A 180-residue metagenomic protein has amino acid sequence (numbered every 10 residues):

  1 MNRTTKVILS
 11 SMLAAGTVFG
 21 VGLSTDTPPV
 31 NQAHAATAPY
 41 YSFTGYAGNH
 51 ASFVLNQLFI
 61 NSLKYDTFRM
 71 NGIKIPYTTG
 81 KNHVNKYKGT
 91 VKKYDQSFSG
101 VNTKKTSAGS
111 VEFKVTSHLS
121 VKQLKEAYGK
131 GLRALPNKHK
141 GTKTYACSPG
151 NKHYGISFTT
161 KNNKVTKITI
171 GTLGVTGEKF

Functional and structural regions predicted by a protein language model:
M1-Q32: Sec-dependent N-terminal signal peptides of Gram-positive bacterial secreted proteins and lipoproteins
G22-G131, G177-F180: Short helix/turn-capping signatures at newly exposed starts of structured segments
N71, T78, K114-T116, S148-G150 (+2 more regions): A structural detector for beta-sheet-dominated domains
S99, Y154-N162: Broad, structure-driven detector of short, well-ordered beta-strand segments within folded domains
T106-A108, K143, V165-T166: Hydrophobic residues embedded in beta-strands of well-ordered beta-sheets
S110, H153-G155, V165: Extracellular structured ligand-interaction cores
V121, A127-S157: Extracytosolic low-complexity repeat regions of secreted or lipid-anchored proteins
K164-F180: Short, low-complexity, Pro/Ser/Thr/Gly-rich segments in the mature regions of secreted, periplasmic
